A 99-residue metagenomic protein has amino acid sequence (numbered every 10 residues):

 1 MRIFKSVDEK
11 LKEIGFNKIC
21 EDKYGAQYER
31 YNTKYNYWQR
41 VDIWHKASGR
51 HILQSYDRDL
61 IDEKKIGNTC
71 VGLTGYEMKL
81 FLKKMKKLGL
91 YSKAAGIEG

Functional and structural regions predicted by a protein language model:
R2-C20: Amphipathic alpha-helical segments
R2-S6, Y24-R40, W44-G99: Intrinsically disordered, low-complexity regulatory regions enriched in serine/threonine/proline and acidic residues
